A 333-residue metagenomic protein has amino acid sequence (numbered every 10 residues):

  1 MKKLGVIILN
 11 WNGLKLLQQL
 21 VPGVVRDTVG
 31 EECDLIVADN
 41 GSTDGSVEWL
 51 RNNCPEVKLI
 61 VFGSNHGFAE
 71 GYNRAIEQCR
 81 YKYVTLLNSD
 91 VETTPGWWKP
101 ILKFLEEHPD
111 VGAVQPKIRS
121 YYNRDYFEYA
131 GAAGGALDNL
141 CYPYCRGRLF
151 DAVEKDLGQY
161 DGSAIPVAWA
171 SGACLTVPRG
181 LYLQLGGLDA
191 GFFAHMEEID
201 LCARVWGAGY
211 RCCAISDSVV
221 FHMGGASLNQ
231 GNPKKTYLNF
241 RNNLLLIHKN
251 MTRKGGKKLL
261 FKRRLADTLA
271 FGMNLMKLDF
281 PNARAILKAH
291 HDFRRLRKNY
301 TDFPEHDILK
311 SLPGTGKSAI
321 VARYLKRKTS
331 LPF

Functional and structural regions predicted by a protein language model:
I7, R211-A322: Active-site-adjacent helix/loop segment of glycosyltransferases that harbors family-specific signature motifs
P22-E32: Short, acidic, metal-binding catalytic loop of nucleotide-sugar glycosyltransferases
G23, D39-E48, S64: A conserved acidic beta->alpha catalytic loop
E32-G41, I60-F62: Short beta-strand/loop segment that forms part of the nucleotide-sugar
V61-C79, S89-V91, P100: Glycine-rich, basic loop-to-helix element that forms the pyrophosphate-binding segment of sugar-nucleotide handling
V84: Short aromatic/hydrophobic "clamp" motif used to bind/position activated sugar donors
E92-G131, G135-Y142: Conserved donor NDP-sugar-binding/catalytic core segment of glycosyltransferases
G162, P166-V219: A short, conserved alpha-helix in the catalytic core of glycosyltransferases
